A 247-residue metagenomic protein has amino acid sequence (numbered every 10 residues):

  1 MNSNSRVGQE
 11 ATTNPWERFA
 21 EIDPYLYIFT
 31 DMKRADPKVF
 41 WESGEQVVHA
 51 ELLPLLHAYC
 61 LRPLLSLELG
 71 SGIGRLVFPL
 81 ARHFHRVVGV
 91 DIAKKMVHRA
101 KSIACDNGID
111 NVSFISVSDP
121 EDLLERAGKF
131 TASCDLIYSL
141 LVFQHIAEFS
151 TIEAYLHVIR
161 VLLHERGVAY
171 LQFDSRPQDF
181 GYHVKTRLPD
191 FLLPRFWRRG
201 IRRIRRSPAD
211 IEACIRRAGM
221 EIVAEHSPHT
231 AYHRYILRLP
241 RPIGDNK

Functional and structural regions predicted by a protein language model:
N2-S66, I73-F84, V90-R126, F149 (+1 more regions): Class I (Rossmann-like) S-adenosyl-L-methionine-dependent methyltransferase catalytic domain, capturing the SAM-binding
P63, S133-C134: Local beta-strand N-terminus motif with an aromatic residue
K129-T131: Nucleotide-sugar donor-binding and catalytic loop/hinge architecture of NDP-sugar-dependent glycosyltransferases
Y138: A conserved beta-strand element that flanks and buttresses the S-adenosyl-L-methionine
L141-Q144: Short catalytic micro-motifs in class I SAM-dependent methyltransferases
E153-E165: A short glycine-rich, Lys/Arg-flanked "PGG" loop and its adjoining helix->strand segment in the class I
